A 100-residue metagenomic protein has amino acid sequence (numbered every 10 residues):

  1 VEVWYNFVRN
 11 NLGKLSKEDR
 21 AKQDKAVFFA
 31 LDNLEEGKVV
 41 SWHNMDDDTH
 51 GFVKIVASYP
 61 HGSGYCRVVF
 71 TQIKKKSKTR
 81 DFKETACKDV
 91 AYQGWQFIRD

Functional and structural regions predicted by a protein language model:
V1-H43: N-terminal trafficking/processing presequences and adjacent post-cleavage segments of proteins routed to secretion
N33-K38, Y65, A91-Y92: A short, compositionally biased
V39, D46-A57: Low-complexity, intrinsically disordered segments exposed to solvent
S41-N44, V68-K74: Short beta-strand segments that buttress and anchor functional surface loops
T49, Y65-R67, F82: Envelope-exposed proteins and targeting segments
V53-S58, F70-Q72, F82-K88: Hydrophobic/aromatic beta-strand elements that line small-molecule binding cavities or substrate pockets in beta-rich
S63-G64, I73-R80: Short, cysteine-centered beta-strand-loop-beta hairpins and adjacent loop/turn segments enriched in charged/polar
V90-D100: Short beta-strand edge/turn micro-motifs at domain boundaries
